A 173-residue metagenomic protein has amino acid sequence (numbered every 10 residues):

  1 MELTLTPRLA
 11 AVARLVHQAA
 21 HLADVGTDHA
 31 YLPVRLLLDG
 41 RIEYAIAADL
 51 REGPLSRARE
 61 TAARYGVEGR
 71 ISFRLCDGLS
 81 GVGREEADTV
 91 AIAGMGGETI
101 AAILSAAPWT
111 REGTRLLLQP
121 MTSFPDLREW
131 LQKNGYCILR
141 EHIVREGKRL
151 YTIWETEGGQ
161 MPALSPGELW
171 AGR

Functional and structural regions predicted by a protein language model:
M1-A20, V34: S-adenosyl-L-methionine
E2-L5, E86, E98-R173: Class I S-adenosyl-L-methionine
A11-A19, G81-R84, P108-W109: Glycine-rich helix-loop-beta junction characteristic of Rossmann-like nucleotide cofactor-binding loops
A19-D28: Conserved class I S-adenosyl-L-methionine
H29-I42: Conserved SAM-binding loop of SAM-dependent methyltransferases across substrates and taxa, primarily the Class I
Y44-D49: Conserved SAM-binding motif I beta-strand of class I
E52, S56-E85: S-adenosyl-L-methionine
A87-G94: Short SAM/SAH-binding signature in class I
